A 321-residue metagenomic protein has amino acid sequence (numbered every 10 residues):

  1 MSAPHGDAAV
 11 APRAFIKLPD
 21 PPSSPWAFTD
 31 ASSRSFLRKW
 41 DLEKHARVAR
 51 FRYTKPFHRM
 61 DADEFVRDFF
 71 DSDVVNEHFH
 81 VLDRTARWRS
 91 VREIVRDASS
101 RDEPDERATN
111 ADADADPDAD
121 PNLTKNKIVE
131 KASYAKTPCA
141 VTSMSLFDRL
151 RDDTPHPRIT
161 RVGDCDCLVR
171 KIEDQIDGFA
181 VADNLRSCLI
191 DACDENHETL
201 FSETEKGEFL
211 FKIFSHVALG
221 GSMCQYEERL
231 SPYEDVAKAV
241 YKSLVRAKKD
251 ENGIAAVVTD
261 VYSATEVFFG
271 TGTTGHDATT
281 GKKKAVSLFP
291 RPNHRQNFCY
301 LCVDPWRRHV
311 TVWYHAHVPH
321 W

Functional and structural regions predicted by a protein language model:
S2-V258: Extended, low-hydrophobicity segments enriched in charged/polar residues
Y226, T273, W313-H315: Generic alpha-helix signal with a bias toward terminal, lower-confidence helices and secondary-structure junctions
K238-R295: Functional cores of ribonucleases/endoribonucleases
T279-W321: Compact beta-sheet-dominated globular domain cores
